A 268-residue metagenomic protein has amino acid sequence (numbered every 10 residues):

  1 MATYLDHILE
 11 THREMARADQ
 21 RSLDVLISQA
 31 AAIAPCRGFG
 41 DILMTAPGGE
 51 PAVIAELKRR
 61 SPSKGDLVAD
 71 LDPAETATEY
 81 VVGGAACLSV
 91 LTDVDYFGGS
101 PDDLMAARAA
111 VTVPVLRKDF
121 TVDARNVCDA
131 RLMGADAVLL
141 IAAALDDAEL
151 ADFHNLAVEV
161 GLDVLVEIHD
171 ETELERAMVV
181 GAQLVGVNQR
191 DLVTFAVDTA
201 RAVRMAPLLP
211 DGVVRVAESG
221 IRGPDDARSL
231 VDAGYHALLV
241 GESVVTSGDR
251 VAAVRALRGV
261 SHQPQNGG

Functional and structural regions predicted by a protein language model:
M1-D70: An N-cap/entry alpha-helix motif that binds or orients negatively charged groups
A52, L57, K64-L165, E171-R176 (+2 more regions): N-terminal active-site wall of soluble small-molecule enzyme domains
K58-R60, D93, F120, A143 (+5 more regions): Active-site beta-loop-alpha junctions enriched in small/polar residues
T112-V113, V160-L162, V213, R258-Q263: Short acidic, glycine/proline-enriched helix-loop-strand junctions
V122-M133, H169-V180, A217, I221-V240: Catalytic cores of alpha/beta
D129-E149, G186-F195, Y235-A253: Glycine-rich phosphate-binding active-site loops on the catalytic face of alpha/beta enzymes
L184-V240: Catalytic-face loop-and-helix region of soluble metabolic enzyme cores
R204-L208, T246-G268: C-terminal helical cap(s) of enzyme catalytic domains, especially alpha/beta-barrels
